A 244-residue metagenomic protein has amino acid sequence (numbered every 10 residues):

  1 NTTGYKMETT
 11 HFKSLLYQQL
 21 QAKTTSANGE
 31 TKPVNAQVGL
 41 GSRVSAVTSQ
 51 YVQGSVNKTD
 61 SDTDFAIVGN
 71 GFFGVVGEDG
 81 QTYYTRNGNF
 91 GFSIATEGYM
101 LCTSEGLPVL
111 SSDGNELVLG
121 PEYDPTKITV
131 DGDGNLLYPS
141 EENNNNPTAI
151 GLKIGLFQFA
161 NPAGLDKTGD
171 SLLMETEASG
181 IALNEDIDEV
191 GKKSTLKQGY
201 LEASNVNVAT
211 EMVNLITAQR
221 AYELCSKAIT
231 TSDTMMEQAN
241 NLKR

Functional and structural regions predicted by a protein language model:
N1-R244: Amphipathic alpha-helical polymerization modules
